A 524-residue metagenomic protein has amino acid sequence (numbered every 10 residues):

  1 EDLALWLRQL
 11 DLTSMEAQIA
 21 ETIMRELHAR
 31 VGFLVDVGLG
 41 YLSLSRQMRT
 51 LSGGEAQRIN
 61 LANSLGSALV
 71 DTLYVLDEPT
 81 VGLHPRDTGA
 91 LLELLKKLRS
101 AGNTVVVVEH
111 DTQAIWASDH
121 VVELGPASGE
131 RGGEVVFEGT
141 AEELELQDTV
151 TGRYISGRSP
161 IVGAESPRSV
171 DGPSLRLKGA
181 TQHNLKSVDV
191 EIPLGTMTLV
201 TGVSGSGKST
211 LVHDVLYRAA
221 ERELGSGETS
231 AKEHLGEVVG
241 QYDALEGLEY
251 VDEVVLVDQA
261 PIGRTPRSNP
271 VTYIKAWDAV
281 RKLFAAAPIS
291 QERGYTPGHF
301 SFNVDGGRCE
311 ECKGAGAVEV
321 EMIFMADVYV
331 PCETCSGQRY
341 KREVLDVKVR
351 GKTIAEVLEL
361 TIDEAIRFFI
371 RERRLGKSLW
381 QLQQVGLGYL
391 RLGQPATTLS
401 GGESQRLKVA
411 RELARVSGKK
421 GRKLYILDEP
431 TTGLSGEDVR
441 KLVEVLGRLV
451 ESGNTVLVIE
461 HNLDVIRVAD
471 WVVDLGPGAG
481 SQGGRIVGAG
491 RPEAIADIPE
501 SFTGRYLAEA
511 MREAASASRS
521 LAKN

Functional and structural regions predicted by a protein language model:
E1-N524: Conserved phosphate-binding elements of NTP-dependent enzyme cores
